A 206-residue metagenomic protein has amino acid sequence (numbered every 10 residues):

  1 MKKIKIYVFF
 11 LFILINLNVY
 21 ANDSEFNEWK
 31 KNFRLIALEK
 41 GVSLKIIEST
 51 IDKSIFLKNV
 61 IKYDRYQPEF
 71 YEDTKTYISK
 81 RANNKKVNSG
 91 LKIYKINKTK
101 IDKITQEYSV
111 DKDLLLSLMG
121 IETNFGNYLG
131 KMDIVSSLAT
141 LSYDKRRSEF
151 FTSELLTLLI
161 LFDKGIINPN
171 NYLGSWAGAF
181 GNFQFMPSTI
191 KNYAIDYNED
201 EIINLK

Functional and structural regions predicted by a protein language model:
M1-V8: Bacterial N-terminal signal peptides that target proteins for export
K3, E28-K30, S109, G174: Short hydrophobic/aromatic segments of transmembrane alpha-helices and their interfaces
L11-Y20: Hydrophobic h-region of N-terminal signal peptides that target proteins for export in Gram-negative bacteria
Y20-K30: Cleaved targeting-peptide boundary
F33-R34: Short, polar/charged alpha-helical segment
G41-K206: Catalytic glycan-binding domains that act on GlcNAc-containing polysaccharides
